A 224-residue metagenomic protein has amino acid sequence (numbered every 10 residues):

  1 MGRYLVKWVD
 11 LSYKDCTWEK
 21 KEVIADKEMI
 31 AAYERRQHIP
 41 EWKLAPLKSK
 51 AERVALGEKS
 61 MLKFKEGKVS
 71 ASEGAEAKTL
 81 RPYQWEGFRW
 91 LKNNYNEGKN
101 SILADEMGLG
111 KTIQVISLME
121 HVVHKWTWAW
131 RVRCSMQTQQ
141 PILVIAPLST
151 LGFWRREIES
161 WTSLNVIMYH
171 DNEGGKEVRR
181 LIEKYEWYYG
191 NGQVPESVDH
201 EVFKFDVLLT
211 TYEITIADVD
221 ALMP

Functional and structural regions predicted by a protein language model:
M1-A75: Long, charged, low-complexity intrinsically disordered regions
L47-P224: ASCE P-loop NTPase motor core, strongest for the SF2 helicase catalytic module
